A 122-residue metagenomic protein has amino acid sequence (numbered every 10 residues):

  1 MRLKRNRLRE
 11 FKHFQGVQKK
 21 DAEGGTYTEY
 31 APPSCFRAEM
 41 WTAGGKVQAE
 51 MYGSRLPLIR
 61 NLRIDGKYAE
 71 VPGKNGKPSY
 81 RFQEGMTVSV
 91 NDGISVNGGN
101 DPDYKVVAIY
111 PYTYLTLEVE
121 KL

Functional and structural regions predicted by a protein language model:
M1-Y27: Active-site-proximal polar cores
T26-L122: Short, conserved turn/kink motifs that form compact alpha/beta structural patches or helix kinks used as
